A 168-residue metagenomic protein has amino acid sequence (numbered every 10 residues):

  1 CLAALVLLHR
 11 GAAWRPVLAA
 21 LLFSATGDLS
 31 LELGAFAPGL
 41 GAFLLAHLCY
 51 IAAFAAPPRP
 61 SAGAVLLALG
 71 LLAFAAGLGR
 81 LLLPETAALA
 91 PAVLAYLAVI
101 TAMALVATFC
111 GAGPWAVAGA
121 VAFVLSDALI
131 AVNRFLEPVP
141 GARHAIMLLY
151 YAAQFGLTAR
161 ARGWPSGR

Functional and structural regions predicted by a protein language model:
C1-R168: Polytopic alpha-helical membrane-helix bundles and their juxtamembrane interface segments in multi-pass membrane
